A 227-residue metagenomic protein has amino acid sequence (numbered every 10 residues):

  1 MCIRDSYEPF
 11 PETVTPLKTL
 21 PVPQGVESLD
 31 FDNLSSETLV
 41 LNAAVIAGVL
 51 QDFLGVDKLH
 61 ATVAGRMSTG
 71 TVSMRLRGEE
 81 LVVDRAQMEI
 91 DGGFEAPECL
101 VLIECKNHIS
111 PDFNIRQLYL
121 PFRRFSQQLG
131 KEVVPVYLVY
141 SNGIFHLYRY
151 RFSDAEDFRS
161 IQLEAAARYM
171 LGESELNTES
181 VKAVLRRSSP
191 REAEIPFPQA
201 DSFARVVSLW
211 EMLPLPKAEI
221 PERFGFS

Functional and structural regions predicted by a protein language model:
M1-I3: Short, small-residue-biased leader/transition segments that mark boundaries at the very start of proteins
Y7-M67, K217: N-terminal, charge-rich interaction modules
D57-E95: Active-site metal-binding core of divalent-cation-utilizing nuclease and nuclease-like domains
I90-N107, P121: Conserved catalytic cores of phosphodiester-cleaving nucleases, focusing on short active-site segments
V101, K106-F113, F125-A155: Nucleic-acid nuclease catalytic cores
V139-P190: Domain-level recognition of nuclease-like catalytic cores that cleave nucleotide substrates
A200-L215: Short, amphipathic alpha-helical "recognition" segments used to contact nucleic acids or chromatin
I220-P221: Short alpha-helical "recognition helix" segments of helix-turn-helix
